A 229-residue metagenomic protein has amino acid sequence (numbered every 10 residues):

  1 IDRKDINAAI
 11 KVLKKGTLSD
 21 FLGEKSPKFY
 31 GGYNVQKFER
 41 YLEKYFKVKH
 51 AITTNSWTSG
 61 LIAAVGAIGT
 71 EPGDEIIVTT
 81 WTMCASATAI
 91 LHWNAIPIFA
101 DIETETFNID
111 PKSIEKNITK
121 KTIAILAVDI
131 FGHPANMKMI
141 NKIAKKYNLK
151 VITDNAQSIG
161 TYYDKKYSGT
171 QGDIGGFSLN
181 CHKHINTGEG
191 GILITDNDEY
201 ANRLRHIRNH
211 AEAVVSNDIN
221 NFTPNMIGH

Functional and structural regions predicted by a protein language model:
I1-A67, E71, H92-W93, I118 (+3 more regions): Conserved PLP-binding active-site segment in aminotransferase class I/II-type PLP enzymes
Y30, S158-D164, Q171-H229: Active-site region of PLP-dependent enzymes
G31, V35, W57-L61, M83 (+3 more regions): Conserved donor sugar-nucleotide recognition element shared by glycan-biosynthetic enzymes
V48-H50, T54-T58, E103-T104, K165 (+1 more regions): Short, acidic/glycine-rich phosphate-metal binding loop used to engage nucleotide
G66-N155, Y162: PLP-dependent aminotransferase-like
N117-T119, Y167-G172: Active-site nucleotide-sugar/metal-binding loop of Leloir-type enzymes
